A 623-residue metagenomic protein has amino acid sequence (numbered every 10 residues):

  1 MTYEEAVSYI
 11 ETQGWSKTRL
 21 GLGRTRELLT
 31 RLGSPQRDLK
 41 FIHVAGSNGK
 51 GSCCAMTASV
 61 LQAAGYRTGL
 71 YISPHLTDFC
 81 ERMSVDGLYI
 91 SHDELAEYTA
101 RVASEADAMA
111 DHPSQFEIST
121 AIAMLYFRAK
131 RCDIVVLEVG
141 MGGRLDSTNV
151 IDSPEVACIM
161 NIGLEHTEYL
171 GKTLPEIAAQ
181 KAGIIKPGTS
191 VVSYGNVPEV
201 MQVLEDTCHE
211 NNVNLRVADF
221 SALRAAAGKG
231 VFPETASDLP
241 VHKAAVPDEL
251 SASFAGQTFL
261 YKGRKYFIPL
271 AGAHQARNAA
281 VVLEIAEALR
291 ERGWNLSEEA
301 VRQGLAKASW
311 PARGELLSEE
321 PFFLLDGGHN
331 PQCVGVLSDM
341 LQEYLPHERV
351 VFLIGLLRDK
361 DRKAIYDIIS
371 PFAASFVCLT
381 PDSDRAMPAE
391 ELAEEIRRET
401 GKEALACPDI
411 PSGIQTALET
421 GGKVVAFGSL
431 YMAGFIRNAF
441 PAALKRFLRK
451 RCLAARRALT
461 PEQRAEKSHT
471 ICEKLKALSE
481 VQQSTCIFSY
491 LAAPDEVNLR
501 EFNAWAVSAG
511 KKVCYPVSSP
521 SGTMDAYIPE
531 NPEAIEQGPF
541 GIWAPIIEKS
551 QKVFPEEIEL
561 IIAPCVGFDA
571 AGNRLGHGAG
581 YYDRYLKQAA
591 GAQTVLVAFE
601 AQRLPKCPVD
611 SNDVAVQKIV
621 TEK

Functional and structural regions predicted by a protein language model:
M1-N48, S52-R67, T77, S190-S193 (+2 more regions): N-terminal leader/targeting and accessory segments in enzymes
L22, R26-T30, S34-R37, A63-D152 (+3 more regions): ATP-dependent carboxylate-amine ligase catalytic core
E27, P35-V44, S52, F352 (+2 more regions): N-terminal active-site beta-alpha-beta segment that forms phosphate/nucleotide-binding and substrate-recognition loops
A110, I118, R131-I134, E138 (+4 more regions): Acidic, Mg2+-coordinating active-site environments of NTP-dependent enzymes
I134-L137, L145-C158, I162-G163, F254 (+1 more regions): Nucleotide phosphate-binding/pyrophosphate-handling subdomain across enzymes that bind or process nucleotide phosphates
S190-G195, F352-I354, A374-D382, K512-V517 (+2 more regions): Short internal beta-strands
V197-T207, N212-R216, F322-F323, Y366-K423: C-terminal helical cap/extension that packs against the catalytic core of soluble nucleotide-cofactor enzymes
A443, A454-A458, S508, I546-I547 (+3 more regions): Surface-exposed, charge/polar-rich loops and edge strands
